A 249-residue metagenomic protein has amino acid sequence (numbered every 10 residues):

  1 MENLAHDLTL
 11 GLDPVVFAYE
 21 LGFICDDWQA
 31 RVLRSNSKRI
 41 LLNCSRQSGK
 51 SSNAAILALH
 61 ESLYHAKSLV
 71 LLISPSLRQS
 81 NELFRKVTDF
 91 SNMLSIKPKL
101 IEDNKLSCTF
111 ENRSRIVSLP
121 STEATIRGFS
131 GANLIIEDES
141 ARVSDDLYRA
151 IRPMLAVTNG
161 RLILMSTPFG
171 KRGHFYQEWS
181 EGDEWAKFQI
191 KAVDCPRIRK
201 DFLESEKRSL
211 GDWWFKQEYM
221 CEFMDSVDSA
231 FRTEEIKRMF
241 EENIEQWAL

Functional and structural regions predicted by a protein language model:
M1-R39, L249: Pre-P-loop entry segment of helicase/translocase ATPase cores
S37-A58: Walker A/P-loop
R39-L41, L69-L71, L134, R161: Residue-level preference for the first positions of well-ordered beta-strands
Q47, P75, T167-G170: Conserved H-loop
K67-D89: Conserved Walker A/P-loop ATP-binding site and its immediately adjacent core in helicase/helicase-like ATPase domains
N81-N133: Inter-Walker segment of RecA-like/P-loop motor cores
D89-N92, P98, L134, R142-L210: ASCE P-loop NTPase helicase motor core
C195-L249: ATPase catalytic-site recognition across NTP-hydrolyzing enzymes
